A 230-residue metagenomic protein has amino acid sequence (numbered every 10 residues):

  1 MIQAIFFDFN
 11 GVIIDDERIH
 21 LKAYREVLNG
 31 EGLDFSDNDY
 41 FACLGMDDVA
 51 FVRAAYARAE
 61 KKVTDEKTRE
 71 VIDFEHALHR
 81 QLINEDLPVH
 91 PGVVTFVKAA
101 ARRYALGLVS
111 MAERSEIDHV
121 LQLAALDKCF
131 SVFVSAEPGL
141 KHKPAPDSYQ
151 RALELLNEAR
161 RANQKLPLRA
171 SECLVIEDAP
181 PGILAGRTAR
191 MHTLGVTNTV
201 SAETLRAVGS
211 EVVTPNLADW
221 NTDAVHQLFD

Functional and structural regions predicted by a protein language model:
M1-A42: Active-site neighborhood of HAD-like aspartate-dependent phosphohydrolases
M1-Q3, E66, K98, R114 (+1 more regions): Asp-based, Mg2+/Mn2+-dependent phosphohydrolase catalytic module
L21, R25, V49-R53, I72 (+3 more regions): An amphipathic alpha-helix signature
V27-L28, D47-V63, V120, A152-L153: Helix-loop "lid/cap" segments that line or gate small-molecule binding pockets
G30-L33, A59-V63, A125-C129: Short helix-capping segments at alpha-helix termini
M46, E85, R102-R103, V208: Structured helix-beta-strand junction loops
A57-K98: Metal-dependent phosphoesterase signature
R103-Y104, R190: Glycine-centered short loops/turns at secondary-structure junctions
